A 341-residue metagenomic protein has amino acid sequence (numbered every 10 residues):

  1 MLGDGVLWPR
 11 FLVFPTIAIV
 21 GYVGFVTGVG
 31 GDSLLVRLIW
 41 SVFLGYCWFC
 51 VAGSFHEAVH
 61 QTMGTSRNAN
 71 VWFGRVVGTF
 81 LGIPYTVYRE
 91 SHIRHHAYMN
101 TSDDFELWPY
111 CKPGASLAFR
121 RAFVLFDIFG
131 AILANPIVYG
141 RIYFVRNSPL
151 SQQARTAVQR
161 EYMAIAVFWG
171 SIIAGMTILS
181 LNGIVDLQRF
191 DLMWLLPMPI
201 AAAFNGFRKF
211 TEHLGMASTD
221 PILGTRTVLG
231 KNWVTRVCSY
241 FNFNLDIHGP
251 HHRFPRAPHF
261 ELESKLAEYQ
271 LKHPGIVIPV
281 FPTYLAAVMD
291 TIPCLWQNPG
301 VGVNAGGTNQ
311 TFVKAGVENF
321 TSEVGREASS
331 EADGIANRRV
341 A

Functional and structural regions predicted by a protein language model:
M1-C47, T79-D191, L195, H259-A341: Non-catalytic, topology-defining segments of multipass membrane proteins
G45-A58, P84, Y88, L133-Y139 (+1 more regions): Transmembrane alpha-helical segments that form the membrane-embedded catalytic/substrate-channel core of multi-pass
A52-H60, Y88-N100, R208-M216, F241-A257: Histidine-centered catalytic micro-motifs
G53-W72, N100-Y110: Aspartate-rich (DDxxD/NDxxD/DxxxD) Mg2+/diphosphate-binding motifs and their adjoining helix-loop segments
G64-W72, P84-V87, P199, E261: Short acidic-hydrophobic sequence patches enriched in Asp/Glu that either
V71-F80, T219-N232: Membrane-cytosol interface motif
R226-N244: Cytosolic juxtamembrane regulatory segments of multi-pass membrane proteins
